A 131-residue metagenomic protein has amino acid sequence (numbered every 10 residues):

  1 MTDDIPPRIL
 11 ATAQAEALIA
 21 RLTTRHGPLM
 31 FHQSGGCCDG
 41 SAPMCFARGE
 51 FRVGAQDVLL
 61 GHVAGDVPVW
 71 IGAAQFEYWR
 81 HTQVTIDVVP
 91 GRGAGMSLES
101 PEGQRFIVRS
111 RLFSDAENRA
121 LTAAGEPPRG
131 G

Functional and structural regions predicted by a protein language model:
M1-G131: Domain-level signature for proteins that mediate thiol-based redox and metal-cofactor handling
